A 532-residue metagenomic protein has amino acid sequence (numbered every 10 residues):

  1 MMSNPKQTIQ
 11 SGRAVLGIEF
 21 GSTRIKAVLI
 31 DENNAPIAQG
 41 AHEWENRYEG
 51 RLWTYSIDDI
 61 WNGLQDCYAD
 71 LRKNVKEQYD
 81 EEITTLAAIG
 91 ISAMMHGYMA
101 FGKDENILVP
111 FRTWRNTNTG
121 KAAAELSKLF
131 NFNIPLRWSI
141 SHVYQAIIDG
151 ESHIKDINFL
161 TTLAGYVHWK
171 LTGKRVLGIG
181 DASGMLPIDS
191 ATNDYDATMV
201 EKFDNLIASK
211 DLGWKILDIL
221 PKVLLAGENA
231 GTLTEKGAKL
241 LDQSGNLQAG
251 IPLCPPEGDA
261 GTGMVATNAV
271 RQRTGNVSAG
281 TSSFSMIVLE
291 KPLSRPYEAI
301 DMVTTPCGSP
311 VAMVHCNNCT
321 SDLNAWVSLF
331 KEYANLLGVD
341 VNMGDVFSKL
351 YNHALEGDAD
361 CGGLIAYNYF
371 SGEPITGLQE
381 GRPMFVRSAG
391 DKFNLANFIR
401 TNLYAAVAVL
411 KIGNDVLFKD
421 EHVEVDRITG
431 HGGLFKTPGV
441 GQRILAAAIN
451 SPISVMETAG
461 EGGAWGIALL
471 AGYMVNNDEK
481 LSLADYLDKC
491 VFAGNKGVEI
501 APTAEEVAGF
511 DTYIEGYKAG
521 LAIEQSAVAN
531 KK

Functional and structural regions predicted by a protein language model:
M1-P110, A124-E125, D156, L217 (+5 more regions): N-terminal glycine/serine-rich phosphate-binding loop of ATP-dependent small-molecule kinases, especially carbohydrate
S3-Q10, L16-G17, I83, A124-R137 (+4 more regions): Active-site core segments that coordinate phosphate-bearing ligands/cofactors across diverse enzyme families
S22-R24, T113, P135, I300: Intrinsically disordered, low-complexity sequence elements enriched in Ser/Thr/Gly/Pro
A41, T113, E499: Conserved beta-strand positions that form and line the central face of beta-propeller blades
K76-T113, N133-P135, H168-G180, G184-D189 (+1 more regions): Short beta-strand-loop/turn "lid" adjacent to the catalytic site in phosphate-handling enzymes
N116: Carbohydrate-associated surface elements
T119: Gly/Ser-rich phosphate-binding catalytic loop and adjacent alpha/beta segment that cradle a phosphoryl group at enzyme
